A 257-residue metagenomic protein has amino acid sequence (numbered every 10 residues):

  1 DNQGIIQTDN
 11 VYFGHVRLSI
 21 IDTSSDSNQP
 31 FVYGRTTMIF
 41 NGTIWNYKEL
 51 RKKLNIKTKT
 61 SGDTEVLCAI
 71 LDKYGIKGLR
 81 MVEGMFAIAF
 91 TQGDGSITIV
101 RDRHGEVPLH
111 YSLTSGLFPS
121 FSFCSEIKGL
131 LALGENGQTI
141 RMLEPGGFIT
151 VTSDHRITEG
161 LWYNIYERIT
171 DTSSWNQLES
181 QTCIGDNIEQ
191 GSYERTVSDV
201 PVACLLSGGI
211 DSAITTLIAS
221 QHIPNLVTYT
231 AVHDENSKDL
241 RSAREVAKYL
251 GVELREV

Functional and structural regions predicted by a protein language model:
D1-V257: Cysteine-centered catalytic environments shared across enzyme families
